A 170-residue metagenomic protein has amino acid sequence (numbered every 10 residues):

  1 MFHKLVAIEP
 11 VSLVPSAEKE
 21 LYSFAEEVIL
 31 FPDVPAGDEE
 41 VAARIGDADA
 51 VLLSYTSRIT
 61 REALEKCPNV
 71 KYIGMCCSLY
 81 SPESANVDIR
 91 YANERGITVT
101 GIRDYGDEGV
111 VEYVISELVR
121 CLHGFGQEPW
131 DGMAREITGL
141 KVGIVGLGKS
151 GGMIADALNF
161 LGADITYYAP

Functional and structural regions predicted by a protein language model:
M1-A48, G162, T166: N-terminal glycine-/charge-rich "phosphate-binding" loop or analogous flexible N-terminal tail
F2, V70, T138-V142: Phosphate-coordination loops involved in phosphoryl transfer and adenosine-cofactor binding
P10-L13, D33-A36, S54-I59, S78-S81 (+1 more regions): Short beta->alpha connector loops
E20, Y113, M153, A157: Rossmann-fold NAD(P)-dependent oxidoreductase module
Y22, N93, N159: Anion (oxyanion) recognition and catalysis
D38-V41, T60-A63, M133: Acidic, amphipathic alpha-helical patches
A50-P129: Phosphate/diphosphate ligand-binding glycine-rich loop within oxidoreductases
M133-P170: Rossmann-like dinucleotide/phosphate-binding beta-alpha-beta segment
